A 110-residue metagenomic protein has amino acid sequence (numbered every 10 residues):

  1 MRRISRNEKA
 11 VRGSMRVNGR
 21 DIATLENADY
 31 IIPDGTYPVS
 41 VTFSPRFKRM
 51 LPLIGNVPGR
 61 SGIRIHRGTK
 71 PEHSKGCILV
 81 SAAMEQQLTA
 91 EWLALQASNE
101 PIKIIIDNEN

Functional and structural regions predicted by a protein language model:
M1-N110: Cell wall/extracellular polymer interaction/catalysis modules
